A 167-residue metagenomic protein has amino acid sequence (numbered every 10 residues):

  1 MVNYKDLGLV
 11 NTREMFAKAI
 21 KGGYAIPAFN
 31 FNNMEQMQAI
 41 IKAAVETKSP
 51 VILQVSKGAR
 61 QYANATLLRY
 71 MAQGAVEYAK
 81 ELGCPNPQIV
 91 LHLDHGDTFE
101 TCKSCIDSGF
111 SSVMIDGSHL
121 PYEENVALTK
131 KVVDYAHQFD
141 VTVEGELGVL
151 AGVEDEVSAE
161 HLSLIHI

Functional and structural regions predicted by a protein language model:
V2-I26, E81: N-terminal amphipathic alpha-helix/helix-capping segment at the start of soluble metabolic enzymes
I26-F29, V51-Q54, I89-L93, V113-I115 (+1 more regions): Hydrophobic faces of well-ordered beta-strands that scaffold small-molecule active sites in alpha/beta enzyme cores
N32-M34, S56-G58, D94-T98, S118-L120 (+1 more regions): Active-site beta-loop-alpha junctions enriched in small/polar residues
T47-S104: Active-site cofactor/substrate anionic-group-binding motifs, chiefly glycine- and Lys/Arg-rich phosphate-binding loops
A65, D97-E100, S118-F139: Active-site-adjacent beta->alpha loops and helix N-cap segments on the catalytic face of soluble alpha/beta enzymes
I165-I167: Conserved small/polar residues in nucleotide/adenosyl-binding loops
